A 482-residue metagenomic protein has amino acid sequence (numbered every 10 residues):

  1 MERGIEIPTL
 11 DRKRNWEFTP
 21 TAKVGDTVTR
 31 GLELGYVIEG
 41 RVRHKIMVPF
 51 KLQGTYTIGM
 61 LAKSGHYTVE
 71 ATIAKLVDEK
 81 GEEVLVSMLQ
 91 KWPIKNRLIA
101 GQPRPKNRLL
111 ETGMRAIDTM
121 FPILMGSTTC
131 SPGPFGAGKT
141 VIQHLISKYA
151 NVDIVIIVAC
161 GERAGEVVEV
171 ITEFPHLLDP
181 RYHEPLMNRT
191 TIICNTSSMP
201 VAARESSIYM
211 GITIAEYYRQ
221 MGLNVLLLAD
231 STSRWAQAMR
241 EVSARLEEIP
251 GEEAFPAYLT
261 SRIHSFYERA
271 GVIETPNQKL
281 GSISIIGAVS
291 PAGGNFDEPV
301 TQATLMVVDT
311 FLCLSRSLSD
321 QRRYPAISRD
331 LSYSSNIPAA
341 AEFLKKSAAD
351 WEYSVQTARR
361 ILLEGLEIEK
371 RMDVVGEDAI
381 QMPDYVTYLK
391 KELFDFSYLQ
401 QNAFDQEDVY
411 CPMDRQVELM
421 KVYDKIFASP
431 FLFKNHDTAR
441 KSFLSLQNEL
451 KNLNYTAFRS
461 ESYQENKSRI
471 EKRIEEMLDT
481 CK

Functional and structural regions predicted by a protein language model:
M1-E17, D26-L32, Y36-E39, I46-K51 (+4 more regions): P-loop NTPase nucleotide-binding/switch module
R3, T9, N15, T21 (+11 more regions): Preference for short coil/turn "hinge" residues that link or interrupt alpha-helices
F18, K23-V24, H44, T57 (+2 more regions): Short, conserved secondary-structure segments in the cores of folded domains
G40, K51, L61-S64, E79 (+4 more regions): Generic structural motif
V42-K45, D297: Generic domain-boundary/flexible-linker signal
T119-M120, G126-Q447: P-loop NTPase catalytic core
N435-K482: C-terminal amphipathic alpha-helical interaction region
